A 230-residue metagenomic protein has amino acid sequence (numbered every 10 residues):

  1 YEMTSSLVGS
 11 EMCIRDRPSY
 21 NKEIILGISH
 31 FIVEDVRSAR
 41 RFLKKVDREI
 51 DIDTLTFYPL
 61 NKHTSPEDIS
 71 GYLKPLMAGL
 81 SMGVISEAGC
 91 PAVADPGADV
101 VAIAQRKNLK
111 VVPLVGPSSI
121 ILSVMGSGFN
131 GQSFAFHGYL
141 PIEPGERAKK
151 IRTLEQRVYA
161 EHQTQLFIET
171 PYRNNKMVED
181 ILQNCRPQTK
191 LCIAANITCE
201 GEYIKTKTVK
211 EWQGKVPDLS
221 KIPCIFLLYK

Functional and structural regions predicted by a protein language model:
Y1-I14: Single conserved hydrophobic/aromatic residue that forms the stacking wall/gate of nucleotide- or nucleobase-binding
S5, L80-S81, Y159-K230: A contiguous loop/helix-start segment that scaffolds small-molecule binding in enzyme catalytic cores
S10-E11, E87-P91, P171-Y172: Short glycine-rich anion-binding loops that position phosphate/pyrophosphate groups of nucleotides and phosphorylated
S29-D35: A short beta-strand/loop micro-motif in the catalytic core of glycosyltransferases that engages the nucleotide-sugar
V33, S86, V111-G116, F167 (+1 more regions): General beta-strand structural signal in soluble alpha/beta enzymes
Y58-S65, L140-P144: Conserved helicase motor
N61-T64, D68-V111: Glycine/small-residue-rich loop that forms an oxyanion/phosphate-binding "nest" at active or ligand-binding sites
D95, D99-R157: Class I SAM-dependent methyltransferase SAM-binding "motif I" and its flanking Rossmann-like core
